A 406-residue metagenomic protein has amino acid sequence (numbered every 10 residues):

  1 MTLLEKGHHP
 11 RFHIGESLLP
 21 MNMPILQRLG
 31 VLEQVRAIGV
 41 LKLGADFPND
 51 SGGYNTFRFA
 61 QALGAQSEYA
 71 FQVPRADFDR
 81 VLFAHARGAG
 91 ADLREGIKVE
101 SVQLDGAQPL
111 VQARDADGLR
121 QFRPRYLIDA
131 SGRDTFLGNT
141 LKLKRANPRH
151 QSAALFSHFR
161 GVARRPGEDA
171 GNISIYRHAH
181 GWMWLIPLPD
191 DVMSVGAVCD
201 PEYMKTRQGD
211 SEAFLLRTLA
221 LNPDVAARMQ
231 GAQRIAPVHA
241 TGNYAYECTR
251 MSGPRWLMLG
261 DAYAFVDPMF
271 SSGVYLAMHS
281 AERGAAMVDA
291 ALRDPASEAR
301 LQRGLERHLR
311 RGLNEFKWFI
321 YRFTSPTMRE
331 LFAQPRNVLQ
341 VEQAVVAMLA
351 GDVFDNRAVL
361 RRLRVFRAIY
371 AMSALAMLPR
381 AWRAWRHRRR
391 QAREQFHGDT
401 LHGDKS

Functional and structural regions predicted by a protein language model:
M1-I14: Glycine-rich FAD pyrophosphate-binding loop
L3-L4, L127, L259, F265: Generic enzyme active-site microenvironment
R11-G52: N-terminal FAD cofactor-binding segment of flavoenzymes
I38, Y203-M287, R293, A299-G304: FAD/FMN-dependent oxidoreductases across multiple families
Y54-V73, L110, V198-E202: Helix-loop-beta segment of a Rossmann-like dinucleotide-binding subdomain
A62-A84, K205-D210: Short beta-strand to alpha-helix junction loop
H85-M229: Predominantly flavin-linked oxidoreductase catalytic cores and closely associated redox partners
A286-S406: C-terminal helical "tail/cap" subdomain of flavin- and related membrane-associated enzymes
